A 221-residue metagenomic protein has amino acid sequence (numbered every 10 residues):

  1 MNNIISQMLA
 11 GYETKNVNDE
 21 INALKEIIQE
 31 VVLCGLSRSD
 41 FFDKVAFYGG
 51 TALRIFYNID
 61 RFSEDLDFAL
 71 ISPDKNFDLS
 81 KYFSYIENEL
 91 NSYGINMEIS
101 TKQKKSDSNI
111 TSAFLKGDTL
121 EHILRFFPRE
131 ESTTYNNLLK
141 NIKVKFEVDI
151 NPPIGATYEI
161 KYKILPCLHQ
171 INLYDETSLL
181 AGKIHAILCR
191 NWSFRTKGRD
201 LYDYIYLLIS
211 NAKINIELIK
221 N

Functional and structural regions predicted by a protein language model:
M1-V45: Helical scaffold of the NTase/Pol beta-like nucleotidyltransferase catalytic core
I28, E87-N137, I187: Conserved catalytic core of two-metal-ion nucleotidyltransferases
E30, H122-I219: Catalytic cores of NTP-dependent nucleotidyl/adenyl transfer enzymes across multiple folds
K44-A52: Short gly/ser-rich loop at a beta-strand->alpha-helix junction or flexible surface loop bordering the NTP-binding
Y48, S63, G94, N141-K145: Broad gene-expression machinery/nucleic-acid interaction feature
G50, N58-L79: Catalytic metal-binding acidic patch
R54-I59, T134-Y135: Short beta-strand/turn micro-motifs at beta-sheet edges
Y82-I86: Short amphipathic alpha-helices in soluble, non-transmembrane regions that often serve as interface/regulatory elements
